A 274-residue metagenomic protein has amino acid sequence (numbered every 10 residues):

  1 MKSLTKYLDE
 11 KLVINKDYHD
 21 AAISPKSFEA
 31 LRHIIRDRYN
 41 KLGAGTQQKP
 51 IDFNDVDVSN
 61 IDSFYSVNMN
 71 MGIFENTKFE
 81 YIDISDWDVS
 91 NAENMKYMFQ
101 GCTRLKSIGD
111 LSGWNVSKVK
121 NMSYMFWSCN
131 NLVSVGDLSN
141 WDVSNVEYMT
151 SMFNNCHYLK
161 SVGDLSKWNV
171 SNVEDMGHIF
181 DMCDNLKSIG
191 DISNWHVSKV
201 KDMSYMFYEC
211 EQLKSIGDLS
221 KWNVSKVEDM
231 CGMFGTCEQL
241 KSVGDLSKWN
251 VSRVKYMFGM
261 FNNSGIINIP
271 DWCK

Functional and structural regions predicted by a protein language model:
M1-K274: Negatively charged
